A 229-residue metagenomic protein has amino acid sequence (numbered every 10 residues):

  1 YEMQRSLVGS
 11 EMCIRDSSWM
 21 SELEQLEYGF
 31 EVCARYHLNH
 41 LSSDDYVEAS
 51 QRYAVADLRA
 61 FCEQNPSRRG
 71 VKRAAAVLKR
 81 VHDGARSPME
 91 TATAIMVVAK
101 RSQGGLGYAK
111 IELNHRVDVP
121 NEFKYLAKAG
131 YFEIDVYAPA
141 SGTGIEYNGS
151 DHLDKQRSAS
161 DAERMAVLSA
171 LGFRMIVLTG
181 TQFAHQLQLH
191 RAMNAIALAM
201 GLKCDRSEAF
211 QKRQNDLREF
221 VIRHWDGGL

Functional and structural regions predicted by a protein language model:
Y1-G9, C13: Single conserved hydrophobic/aromatic residue that forms the stacking wall/gate of nucleotide- or nucleobase-binding
R5-S6, S21, M89, K128: Generic detector of ordered secondary-structure context
S10-M20, E27-E31: Short, hydrophobic/amphipathic alpha-helical patches that form generic packing surfaces within helical domains
E11, R15-S17, H40-D45, L58-E63 (+1 more regions): Charged, low-complexity surface segments at secondary-structure and domain boundaries
S17, S21-Q25, P66, H185: Alpha-helix capping and helix-coil boundary motifs
S18-E22, C33-H37, H82, V97 (+1 more regions): Hydrophobic/aromatic-lined pockets within catalytic cores
L23-A60: Charged, low-complexity intrinsically disordered tails and linkers
E48-L229: Surface segments flanking catalytic/ligand-binding clefts of nucleic-acid enzymes
